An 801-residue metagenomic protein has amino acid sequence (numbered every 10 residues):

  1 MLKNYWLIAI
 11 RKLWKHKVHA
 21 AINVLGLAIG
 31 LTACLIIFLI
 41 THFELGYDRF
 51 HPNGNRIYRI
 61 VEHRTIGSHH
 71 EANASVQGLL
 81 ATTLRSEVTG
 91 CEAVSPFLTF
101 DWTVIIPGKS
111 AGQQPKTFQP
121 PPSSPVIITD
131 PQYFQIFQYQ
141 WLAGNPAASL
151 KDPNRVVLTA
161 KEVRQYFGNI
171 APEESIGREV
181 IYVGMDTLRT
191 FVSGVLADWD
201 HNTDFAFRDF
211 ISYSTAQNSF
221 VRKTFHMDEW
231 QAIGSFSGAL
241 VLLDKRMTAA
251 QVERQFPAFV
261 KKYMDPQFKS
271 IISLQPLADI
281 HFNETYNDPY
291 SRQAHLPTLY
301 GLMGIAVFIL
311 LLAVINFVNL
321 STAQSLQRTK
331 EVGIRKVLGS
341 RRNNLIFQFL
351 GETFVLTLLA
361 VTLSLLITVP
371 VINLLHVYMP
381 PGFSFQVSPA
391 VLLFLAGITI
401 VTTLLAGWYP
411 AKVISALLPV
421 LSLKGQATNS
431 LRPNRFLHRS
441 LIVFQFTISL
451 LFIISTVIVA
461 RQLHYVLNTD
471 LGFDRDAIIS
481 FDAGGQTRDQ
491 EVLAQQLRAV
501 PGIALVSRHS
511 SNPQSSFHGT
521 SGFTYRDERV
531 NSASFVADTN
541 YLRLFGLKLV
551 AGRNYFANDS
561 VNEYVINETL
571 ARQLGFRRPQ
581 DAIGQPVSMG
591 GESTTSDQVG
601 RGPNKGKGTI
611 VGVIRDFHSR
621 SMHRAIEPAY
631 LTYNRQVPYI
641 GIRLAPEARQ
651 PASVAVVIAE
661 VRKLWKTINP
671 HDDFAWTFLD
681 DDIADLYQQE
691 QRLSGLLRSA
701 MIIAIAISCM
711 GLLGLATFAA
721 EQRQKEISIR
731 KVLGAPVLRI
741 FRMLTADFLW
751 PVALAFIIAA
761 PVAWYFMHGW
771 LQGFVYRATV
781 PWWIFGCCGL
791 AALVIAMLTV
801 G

Functional and structural regions predicted by a protein language model:
M1-R11, K15-H19, H51, W102 (+10 more regions): Membrane-helix entry/capping segments
M1-V24, P289, S321-L358, V369-T487 (+1 more regions): Alpha-helical transmembrane segments of integral membrane proteins
L13, N23, E44, I60 (+28 more regions): Generic structural signal for small/hydrophobic residues in well-ordered secondary structure, especially within
H16-K17, A313-F354, G711-L749: Interfacial "coupling" helices/loops that link adjacent transmembrane helices in transporter permeases
T32, I36-L39, S273, T353-P419 (+2 more regions): Small-residue-rich transmembrane alpha-helices
I37-P107, P120, D228, A232-L240 (+6 more regions): Membrane-proximal extracellular/periplasmic loop immediately following the first transmembrane helix
F38, I305-V332, L405-A411, V457 (+2 more regions): A hydrophobic alpha-helix feature that marks transmembrane segments and, especially, their cytosolic C-terminal ends
D130-L142, V156-P297, V492-Q689: Mid-to-C-terminal secondary-structure elements that act as membrane-proximal/extracytoplasmic interface segments
